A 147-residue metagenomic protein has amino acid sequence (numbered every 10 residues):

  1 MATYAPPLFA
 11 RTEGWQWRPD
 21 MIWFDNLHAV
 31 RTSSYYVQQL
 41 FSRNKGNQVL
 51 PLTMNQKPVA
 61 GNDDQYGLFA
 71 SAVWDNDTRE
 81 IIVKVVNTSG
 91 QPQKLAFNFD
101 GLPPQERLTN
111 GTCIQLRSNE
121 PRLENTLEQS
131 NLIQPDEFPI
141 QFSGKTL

Functional and structural regions predicted by a protein language model:
M1-A70, D77-T78: Aromatic/acidic polysaccharide-binding cleft in carbohydrate-active enzymes
A29-V30, G67, S71, N76-N98: C-terminal catalytic subdomain
K57, G61-Q65, V86-L147: C-terminal beta-sandwich/jelly-roll accessory domains of carbohydrate-active enzymes
